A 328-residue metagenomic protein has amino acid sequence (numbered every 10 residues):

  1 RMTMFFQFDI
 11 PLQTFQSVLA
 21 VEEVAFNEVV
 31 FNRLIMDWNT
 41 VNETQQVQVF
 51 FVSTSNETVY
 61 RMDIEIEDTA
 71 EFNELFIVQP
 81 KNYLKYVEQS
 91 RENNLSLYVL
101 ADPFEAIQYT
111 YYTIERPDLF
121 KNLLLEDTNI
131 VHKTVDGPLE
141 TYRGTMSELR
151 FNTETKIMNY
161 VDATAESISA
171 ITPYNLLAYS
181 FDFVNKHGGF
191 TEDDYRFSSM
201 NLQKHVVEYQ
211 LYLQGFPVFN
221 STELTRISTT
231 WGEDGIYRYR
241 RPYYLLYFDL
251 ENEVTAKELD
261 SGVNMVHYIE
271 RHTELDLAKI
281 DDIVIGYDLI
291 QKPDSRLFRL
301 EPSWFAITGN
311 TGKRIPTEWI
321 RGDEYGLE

Functional and structural regions predicted by a protein language model:
R1-Y174: Preferential activation on post-signal-peptide N-terminal prodomains/segments of secreted or lumenal proteins
S53, N152, N201, P316-W319: Acidic/polar residues at beta-strand termini and the immediately following turn/coil
T58, A70, L246-D249, D323-Y325: A short local loop/turn or secondary-structure capping micro-motif enriched for an aromatic residue
L119-T153, M158-N159, F190-I236, R240-P242 (+1 more regions): Exposed beta-strand-loop-beta-strand "reactive/processing" segments of non-cytosolic proteins
A165-K204, L250-P293: Short, non-transmembrane alpha-helical segments in secretory-pathway proteins
N220, E251, R296, T317-W319: Short conserved micro-motifs at the rims of enzyme active sites and ligand-binding pockets
G232-E258: Short helix-loop boundary/capping segments
T308-E328: C-terminal structured interaction module
